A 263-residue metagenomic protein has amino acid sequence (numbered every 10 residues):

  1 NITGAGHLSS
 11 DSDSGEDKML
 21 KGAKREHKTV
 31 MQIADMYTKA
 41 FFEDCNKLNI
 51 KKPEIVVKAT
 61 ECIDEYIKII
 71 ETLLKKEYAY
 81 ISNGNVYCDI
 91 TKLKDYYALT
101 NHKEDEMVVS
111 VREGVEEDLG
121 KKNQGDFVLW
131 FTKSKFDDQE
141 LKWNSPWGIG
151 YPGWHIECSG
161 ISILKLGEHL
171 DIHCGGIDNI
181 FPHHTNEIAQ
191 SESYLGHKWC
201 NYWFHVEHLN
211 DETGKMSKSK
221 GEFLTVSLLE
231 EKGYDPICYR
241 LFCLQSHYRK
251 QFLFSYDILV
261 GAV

Functional and structural regions predicted by a protein language model:
N1-N49: N-terminal, positively charged nucleic-acid-binding surface of large information/translation enzymes
I2-H7, Y37-F41, K51-Y66, G84-L93: Short, glycine/charge-rich beta-strand/loop segments that flank catalytic centers and engage negatively charged groups
K21-V30, I55-T60, G148, G176-I177: The substrate-binding groove and active-site-proximal loops of carbohydrate-active enzymes, especially glycoside
E43, D64-V263: Alpha-helical recognition segments enriched in aromatics with Gly/Pro capping that present substrate-recognition
